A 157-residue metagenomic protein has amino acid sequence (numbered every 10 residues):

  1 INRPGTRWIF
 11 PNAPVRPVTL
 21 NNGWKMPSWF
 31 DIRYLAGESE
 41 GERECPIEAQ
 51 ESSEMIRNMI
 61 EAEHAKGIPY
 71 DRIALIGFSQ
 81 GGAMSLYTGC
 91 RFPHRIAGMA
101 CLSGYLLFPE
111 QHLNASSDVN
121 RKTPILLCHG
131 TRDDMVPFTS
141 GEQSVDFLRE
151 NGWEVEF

Functional and structural regions predicted by a protein language model:
I1-P4, G67, F92-R95, E150-W153: Short helix-capping segments at alpha-helix termini
I1-R72: Serine-hydrolase catalytic machinery in alpha/beta-hydrolase-like enzymes
V15-N21, L106-Q111, M135: A short beta-to-alpha transition loop/helix N-cap that caps and shapes the active-site region
H64, P69-N120: Primarily recognizes the serine-hydrolase "nucleophile elbow" in alpha/beta-hydrolase and SGNH/GDSL folds
P124, E142-F157: Catalytic histidine neighborhood in serine/cysteine hydrolases with alpha/beta-hydrolase-type architecture
L126-H129, D133: Short beta-strand/loop motif that positions the catalytic acidic residue of the alpha/beta-hydrolase fold
D134-S140: Conserved alpha/beta-hydrolase "acid-adjacent" motif
